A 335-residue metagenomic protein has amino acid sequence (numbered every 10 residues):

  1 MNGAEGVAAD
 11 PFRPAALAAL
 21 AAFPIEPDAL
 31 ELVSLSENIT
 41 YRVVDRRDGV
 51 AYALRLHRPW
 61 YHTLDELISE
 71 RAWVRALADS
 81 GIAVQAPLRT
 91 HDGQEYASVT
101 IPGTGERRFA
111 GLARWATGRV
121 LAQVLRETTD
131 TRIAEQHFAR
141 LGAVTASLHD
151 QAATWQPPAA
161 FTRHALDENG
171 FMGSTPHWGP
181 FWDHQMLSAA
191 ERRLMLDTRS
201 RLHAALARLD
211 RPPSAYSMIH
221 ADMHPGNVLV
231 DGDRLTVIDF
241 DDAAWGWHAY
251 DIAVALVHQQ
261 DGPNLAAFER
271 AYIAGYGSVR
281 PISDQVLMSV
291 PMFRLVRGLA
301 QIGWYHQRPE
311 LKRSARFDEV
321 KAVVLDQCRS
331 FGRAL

Functional and structural regions predicted by a protein language model:
M1-G3, F181, Q301-L335: ATP/Mg2+ or Mg2+-diphosphate-binding catalytic cores that bind nucleotide phosphates or diphosphates via glycine-rich
M1-P27: Juxta-kinase regulatory segment immediately upstream of eukaryotic protein kinase catalytic domains
L30-S34: Protein kinase glycine-rich loop
S36-G49, A53, P87, H203-A249: Active-site acidic catalytic loop and adjacent metal/ATP-binding pocket of ATP-dependent phosphoryl transfer enzymes
D45-Q156: ATP-binding pocket architecture of kinase catalytic cores
T128-R193, Y216: A cross-family kinase active-site recognition segment
Q136, R140, I282-R294: All-alpha amphipathic helical-bundle segments outside canonical DNA-binding/catalytic cores that form hydrophobic
H248-P281, L295-R313: Active-site activation/catalytic loop segments of kinase-like enzymes and analogous catalytic loops in related
